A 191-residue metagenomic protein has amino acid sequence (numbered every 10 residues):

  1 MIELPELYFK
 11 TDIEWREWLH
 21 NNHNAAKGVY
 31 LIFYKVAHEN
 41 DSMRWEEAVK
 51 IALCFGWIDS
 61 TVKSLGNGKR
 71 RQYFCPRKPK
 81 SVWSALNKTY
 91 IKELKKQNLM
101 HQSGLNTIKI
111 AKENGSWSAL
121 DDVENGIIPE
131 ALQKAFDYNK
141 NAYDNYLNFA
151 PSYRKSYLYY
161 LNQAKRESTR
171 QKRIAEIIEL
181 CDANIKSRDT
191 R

Functional and structural regions predicted by a protein language model:
M1-R191: Charge-dense, helix-prone N-terminal extensions
